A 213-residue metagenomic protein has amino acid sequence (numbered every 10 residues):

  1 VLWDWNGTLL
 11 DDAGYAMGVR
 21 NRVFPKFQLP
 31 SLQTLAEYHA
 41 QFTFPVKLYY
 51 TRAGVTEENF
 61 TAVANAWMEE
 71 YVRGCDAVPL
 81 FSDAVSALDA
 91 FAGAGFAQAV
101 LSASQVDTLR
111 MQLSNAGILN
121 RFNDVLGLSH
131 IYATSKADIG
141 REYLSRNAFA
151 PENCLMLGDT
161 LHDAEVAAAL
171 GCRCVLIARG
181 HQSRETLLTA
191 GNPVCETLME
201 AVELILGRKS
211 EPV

Functional and structural regions predicted by a protein language model:
V1-S86: N-terminal helical cap/lid subdomain that shapes the substrate entry/recognition surface in HAD-like hydrolases
A16, L80, A133-K136, V194: Conserved donor sugar-nucleotide recognition element shared by glycan-biosynthetic enzymes
P30, T56, L119-N123, A150 (+1 more regions): Conserved H-loop
A36-Y38, L119-T134: A short, structured active-site edge motif that brings together acidic residues
R73-V100, V106-R110, A137: Short, acidic loop-to-helix structural element flanking the phosphoryl-transfer center in phosphate-processing enzymes
A94-F96, N147-P151, R208: Glycine-rich phosphate-binding loop signature in dinucleotide/nucleotide-binding domains
K136-E165: Conserved Lys-Pro-Asp/Glu-containing loop-to-beta segment of HAD-superfamily phosphomonoesterases, centered on
L155-P193: Acidic, Mg2+-coordinating phosphoryl-transfer loop and its flanking beta/alpha structural elements, shared across
